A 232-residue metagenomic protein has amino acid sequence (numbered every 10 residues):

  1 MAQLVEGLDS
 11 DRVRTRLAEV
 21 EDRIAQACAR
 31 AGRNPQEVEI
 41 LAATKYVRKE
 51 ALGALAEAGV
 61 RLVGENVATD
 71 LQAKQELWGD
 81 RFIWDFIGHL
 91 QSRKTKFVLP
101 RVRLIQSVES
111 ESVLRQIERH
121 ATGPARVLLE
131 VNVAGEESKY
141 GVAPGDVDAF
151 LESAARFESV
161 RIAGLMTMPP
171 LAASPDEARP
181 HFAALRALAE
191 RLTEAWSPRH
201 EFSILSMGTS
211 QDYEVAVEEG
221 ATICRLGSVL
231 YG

Functional and structural regions predicted by a protein language model:
M1-Q211, V217-E219, Y231: Conserved alpha/beta-domain cores
T222-I223: Divalent-metal-activated hydrolytic enzyme cores
